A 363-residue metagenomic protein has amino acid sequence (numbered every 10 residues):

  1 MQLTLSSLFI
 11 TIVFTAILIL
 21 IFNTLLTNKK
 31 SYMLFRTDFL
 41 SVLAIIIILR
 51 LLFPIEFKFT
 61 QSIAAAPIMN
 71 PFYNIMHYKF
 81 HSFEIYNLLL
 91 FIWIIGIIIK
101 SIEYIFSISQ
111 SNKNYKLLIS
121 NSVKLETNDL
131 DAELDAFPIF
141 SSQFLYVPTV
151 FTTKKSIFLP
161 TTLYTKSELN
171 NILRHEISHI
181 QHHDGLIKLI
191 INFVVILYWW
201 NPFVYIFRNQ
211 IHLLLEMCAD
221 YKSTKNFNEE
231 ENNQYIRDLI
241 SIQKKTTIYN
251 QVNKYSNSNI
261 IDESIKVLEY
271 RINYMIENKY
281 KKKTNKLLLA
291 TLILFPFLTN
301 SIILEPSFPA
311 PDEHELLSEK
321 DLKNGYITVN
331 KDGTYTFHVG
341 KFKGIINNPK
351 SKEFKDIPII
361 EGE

Functional and structural regions predicted by a protein language model:
Q2-Q61, H77-N300: Membrane-embedded and juxtamembrane structural elements of multi-pass membrane proteins
F53-P71, Q243, H338-N348: Membrane-proximal extracellular/periplasmic loop immediately following the first transmembrane helix
A65-P67, S111-K124, Q210-L213, S307-Y326: Alpha-helical transmembrane signal-anchor/signal-peptide segments
T284-K323, D332: Long, charge-rich C-terminal accessory regions
S318-K320, Y326-E363: Extracytosolic and intramembrane catalytic regions of membrane-associated proteins in envelope/secretory systems
